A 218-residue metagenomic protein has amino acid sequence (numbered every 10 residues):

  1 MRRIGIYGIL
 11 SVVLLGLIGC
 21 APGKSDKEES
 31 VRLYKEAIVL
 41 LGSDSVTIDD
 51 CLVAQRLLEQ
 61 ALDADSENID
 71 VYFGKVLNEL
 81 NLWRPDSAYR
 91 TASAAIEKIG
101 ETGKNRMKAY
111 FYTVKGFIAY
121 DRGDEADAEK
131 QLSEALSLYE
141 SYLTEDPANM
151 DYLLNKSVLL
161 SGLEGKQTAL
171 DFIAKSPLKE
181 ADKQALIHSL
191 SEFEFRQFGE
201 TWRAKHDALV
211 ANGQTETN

Functional and structural regions predicted by a protein language model:
G16-G19: C-terminal motif of bacterial Sec signal peptides marking the signal peptidase cleavage site
E28-Q60, A64: Alpha-helical segment of the N-proximal tetratricopeptide repeat
V71, K104-N105, E145, Y152 (+1 more regions): TPR alpha-solenoid repeat register
K166-N218: Terminal, low-structured helical/coil segments at or just beyond the last alpha-helical repeat
